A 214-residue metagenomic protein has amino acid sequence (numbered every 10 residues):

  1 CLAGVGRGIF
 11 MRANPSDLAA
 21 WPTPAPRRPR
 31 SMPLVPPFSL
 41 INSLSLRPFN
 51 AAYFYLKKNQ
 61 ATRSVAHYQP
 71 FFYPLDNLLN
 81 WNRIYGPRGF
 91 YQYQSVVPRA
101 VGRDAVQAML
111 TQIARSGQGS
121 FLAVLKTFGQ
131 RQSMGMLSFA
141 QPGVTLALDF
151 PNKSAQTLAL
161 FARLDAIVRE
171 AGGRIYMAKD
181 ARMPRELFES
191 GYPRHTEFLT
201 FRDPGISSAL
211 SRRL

Functional and structural regions predicted by a protein language model:
C1-L214: Noncatalytic alpha-helical scaffold of FAD-dependent oxidoreductases
